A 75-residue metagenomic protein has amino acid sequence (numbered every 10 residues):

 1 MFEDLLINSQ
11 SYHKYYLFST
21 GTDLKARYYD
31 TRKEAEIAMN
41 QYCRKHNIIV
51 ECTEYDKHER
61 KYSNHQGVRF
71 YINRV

Functional and structural regions predicted by a protein language model:
F2-L24, K57, I72: Short aromatic-glycine-(Arg/Gly/Cys) micro-motifs in beta-strand/loop hairpins
F18-T20, Y29, E51, F70: A detector of low-complexity, intrinsically disordered, Ser/Thr/Gly/Pro/Ala-rich segments
T20-E34, Y42: A short, exposed loop/beta-hairpin motif centered on an aromatic-Gly-Thr core
C43-V75: Short, mixed-charge low-complexity intrinsically disordered segments
